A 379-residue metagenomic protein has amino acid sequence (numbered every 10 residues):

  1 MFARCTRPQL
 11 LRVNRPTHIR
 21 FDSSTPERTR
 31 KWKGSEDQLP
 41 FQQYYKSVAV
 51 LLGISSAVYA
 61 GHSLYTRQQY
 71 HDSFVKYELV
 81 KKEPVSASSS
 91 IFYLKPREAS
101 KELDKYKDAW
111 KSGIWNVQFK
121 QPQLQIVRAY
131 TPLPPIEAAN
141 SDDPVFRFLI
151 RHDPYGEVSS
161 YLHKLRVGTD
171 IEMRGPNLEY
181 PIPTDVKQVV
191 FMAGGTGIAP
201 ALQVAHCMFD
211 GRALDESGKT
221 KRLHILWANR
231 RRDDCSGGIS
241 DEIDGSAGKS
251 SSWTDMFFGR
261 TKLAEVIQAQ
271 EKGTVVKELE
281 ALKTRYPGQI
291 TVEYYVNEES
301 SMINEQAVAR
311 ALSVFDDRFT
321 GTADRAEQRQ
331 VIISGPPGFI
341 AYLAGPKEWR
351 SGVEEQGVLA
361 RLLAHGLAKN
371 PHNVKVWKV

Functional and structural regions predicted by a protein language model:
M1-Y45: N-terminal mitochondrial targeting presequence
R30-E36, V48-V58, D234-V379: Reductase modules of NAD(P)H-dependent flavoproteins
V58-H71: Short hydrophobic alpha-helical membrane-entry/anchor segments
Q69-V167, R230: Ferredoxin-reductase
K101-E102, V127, A139-S141, E157-V158 (+5 more regions): Eukaryotic short linear interaction motifs
L124-T131, L178-Q188: Short, Lys/Arg- and Gly-enriched loop/turn segments at beta-strand edges
K164-Y180, R310-D316: Helix-loop module immediately N-terminal to the HCX5R catalytic loop in PTP-like cysteine phosphatase domains
P200-E216: Histidine-anchored nucleotide/phosphate-binding helix
